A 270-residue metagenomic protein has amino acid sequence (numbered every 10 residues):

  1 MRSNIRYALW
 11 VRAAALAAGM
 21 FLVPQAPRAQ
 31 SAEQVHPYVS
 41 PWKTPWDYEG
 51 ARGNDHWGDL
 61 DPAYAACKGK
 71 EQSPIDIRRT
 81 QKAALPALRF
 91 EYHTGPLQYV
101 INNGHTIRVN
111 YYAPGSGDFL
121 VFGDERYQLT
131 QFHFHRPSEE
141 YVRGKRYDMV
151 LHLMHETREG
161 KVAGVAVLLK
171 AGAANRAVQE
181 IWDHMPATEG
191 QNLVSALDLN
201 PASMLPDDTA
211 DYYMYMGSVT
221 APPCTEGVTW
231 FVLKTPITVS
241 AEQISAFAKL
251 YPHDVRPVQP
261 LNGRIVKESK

Functional and structural regions predicted by a protein language model:
R2-Y7, P27-K270: Alpha-carbonic anhydrase
V11-L22: Bacterial N-terminal signal peptides
